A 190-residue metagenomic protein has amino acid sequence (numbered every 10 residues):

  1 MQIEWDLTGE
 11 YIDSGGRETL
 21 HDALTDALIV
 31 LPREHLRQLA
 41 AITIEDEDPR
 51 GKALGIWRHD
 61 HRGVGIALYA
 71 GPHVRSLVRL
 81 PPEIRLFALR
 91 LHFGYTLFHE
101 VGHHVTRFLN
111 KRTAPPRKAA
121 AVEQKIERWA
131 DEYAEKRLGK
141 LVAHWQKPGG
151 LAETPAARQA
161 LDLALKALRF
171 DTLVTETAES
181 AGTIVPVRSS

Functional and structural regions predicted by a protein language model:
Q2-E18, K136-S190: Long, well-structured alpha-helical subdomains associated with metal-dependent extracellular/ecto-lumenal hydrolases
D13-S14, L77-F87, P115-A121: Short, flexible/disordered intra-domain loops and linkers
T19-Q38: Zn2+-dependent metallopeptidase catalytic core
A40-E47: Long, charged, glycine-rich C-terminal linkers/tails
E47-L91, R107: Active-site scaffold of zinc-dependent metalloenzymes
L91, T106-K136: Post-HEXXH active-site segment of zinc metalloproteases
Y95-F108: Active-site recognition of the HExxH zinc-binding catalytic motif
